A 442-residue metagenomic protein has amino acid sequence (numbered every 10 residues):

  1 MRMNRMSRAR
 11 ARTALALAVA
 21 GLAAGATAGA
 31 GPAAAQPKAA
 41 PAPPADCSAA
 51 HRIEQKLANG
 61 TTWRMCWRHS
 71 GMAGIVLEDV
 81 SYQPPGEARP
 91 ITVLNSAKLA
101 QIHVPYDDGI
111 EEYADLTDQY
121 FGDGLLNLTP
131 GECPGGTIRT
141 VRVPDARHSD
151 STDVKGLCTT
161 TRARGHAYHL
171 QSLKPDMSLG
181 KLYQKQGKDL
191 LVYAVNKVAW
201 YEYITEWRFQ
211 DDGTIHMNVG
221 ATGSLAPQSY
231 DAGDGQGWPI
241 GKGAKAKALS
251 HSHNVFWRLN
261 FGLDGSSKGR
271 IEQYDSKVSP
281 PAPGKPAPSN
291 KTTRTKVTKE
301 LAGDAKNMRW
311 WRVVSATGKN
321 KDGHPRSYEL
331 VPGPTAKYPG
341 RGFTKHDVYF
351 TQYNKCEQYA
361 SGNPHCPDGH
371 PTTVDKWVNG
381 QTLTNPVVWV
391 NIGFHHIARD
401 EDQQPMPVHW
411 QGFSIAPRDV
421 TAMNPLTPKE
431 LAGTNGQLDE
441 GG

Functional and structural regions predicted by a protein language model:
M1-P37: Secretory targeting and sorting signals
A39-E206, Q210-T214, S224-G233, I240-G442: Extended effector regions of multi-domain proteins
